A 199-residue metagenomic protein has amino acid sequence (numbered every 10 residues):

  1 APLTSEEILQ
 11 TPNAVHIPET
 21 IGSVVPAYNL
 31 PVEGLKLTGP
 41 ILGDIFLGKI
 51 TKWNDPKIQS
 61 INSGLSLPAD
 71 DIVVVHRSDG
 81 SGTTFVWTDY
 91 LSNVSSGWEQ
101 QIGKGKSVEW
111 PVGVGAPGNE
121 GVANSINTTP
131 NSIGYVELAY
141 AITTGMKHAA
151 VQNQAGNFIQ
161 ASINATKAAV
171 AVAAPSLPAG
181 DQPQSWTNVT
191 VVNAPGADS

Functional and structural regions predicted by a protein language model:
A1-E7, I17-E19, Q100-S199: Flexible, solvent-exposed loop/hinge segments that line or gate ligand/substrate-binding clefts
A1-I61, S66-L67, A123-N127, I133-T144 (+1 more regions): N-terminal segment of the mature folded domain
P12-A14, Y28-E33, D71-R77, E109-G113: Second-shell loop/turn segments in exported
L37-I41, T83, P178, S199: Short amphipathic alpha-helical coupling segments at ligand-binding clamshell hinges and other catalytic/signaling
K49, Y90-V94, T129: Alpha-helix boundary/capping residues
K49-V75, D181-S199: Ligand-binding clefts/hinges and TM-proximal coupling segments of bilobed small-molecule sensing domains
I58-P111: Ligand-binding cleft/hinge of the Venus flytrap
